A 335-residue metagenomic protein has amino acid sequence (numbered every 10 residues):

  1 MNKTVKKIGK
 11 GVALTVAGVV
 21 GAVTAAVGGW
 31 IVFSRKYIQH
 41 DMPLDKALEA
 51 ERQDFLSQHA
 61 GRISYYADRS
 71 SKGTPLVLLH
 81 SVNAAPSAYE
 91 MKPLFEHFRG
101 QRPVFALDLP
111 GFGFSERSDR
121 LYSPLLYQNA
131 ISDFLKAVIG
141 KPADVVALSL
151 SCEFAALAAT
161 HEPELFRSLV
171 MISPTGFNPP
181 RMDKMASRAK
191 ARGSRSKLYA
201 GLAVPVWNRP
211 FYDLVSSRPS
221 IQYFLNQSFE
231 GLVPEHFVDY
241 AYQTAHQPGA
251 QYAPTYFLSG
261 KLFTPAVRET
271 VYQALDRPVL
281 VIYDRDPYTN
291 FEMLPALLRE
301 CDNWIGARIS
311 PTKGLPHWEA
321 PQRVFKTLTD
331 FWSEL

Functional and structural regions predicted by a protein language model:
N2-L78, R99-R102, G140-K141, S333-L335: Alpha/beta-hydrolase fold catalytic core
S81-L94: The serine-hydrolase catalytic nucleophile loop
R99-E116: Conserved alpha/beta-hydrolase
L125-A143: Conserved acidic catalytic loop of the alpha/beta-hydrolase fold
T160, L169-N208: Flexible "cap/lid" loop of the alpha/beta hydrolase fold
R209-Y272: Conserved alpha/beta-hydrolase catalytic His-Asp/Glu region
A274-T312: Conserved loop-alpha-helix segment in the C-terminal half of the alpha/beta-hydrolase fold that carries the catalytic
D302-L335: Catalytic active-site module of serine/aspartate enzymes centered on a nucleophile-bearing elbow/loop
